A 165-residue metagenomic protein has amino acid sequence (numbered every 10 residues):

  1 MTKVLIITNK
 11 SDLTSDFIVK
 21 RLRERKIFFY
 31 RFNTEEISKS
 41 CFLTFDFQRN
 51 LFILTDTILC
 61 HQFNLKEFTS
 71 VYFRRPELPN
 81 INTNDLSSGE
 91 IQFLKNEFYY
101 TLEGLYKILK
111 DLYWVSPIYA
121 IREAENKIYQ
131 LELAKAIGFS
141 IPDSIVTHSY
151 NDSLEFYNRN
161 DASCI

Functional and structural regions predicted by a protein language model:
T2-E24, Y30-T55, L65-T69, I91-I165: Active-site nucleotide/adenylate-binding loops and adjacent lid/helix of ATP-dependent enzymes
T57-L59: A general beta-strand register signal
Q62-K95: Aromatic- and Gly/Pro-rich donor/ligand-binding loops that form nucleotide- or phosphate-bearing donor binding pockets
